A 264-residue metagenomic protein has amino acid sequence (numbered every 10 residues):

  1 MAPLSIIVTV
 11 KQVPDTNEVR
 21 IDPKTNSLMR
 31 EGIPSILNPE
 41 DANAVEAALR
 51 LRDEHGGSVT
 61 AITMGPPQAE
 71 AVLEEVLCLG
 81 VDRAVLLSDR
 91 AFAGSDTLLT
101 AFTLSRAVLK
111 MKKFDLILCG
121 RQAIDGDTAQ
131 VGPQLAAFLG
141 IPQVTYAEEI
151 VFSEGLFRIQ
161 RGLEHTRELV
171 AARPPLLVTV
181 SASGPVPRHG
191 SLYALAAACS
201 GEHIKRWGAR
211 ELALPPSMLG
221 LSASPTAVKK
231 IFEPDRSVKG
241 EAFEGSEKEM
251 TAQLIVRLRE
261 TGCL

Functional and structural regions predicted by a protein language model:
M1-L264: N-terminal glycine-rich FAD/FM-binding segment characteristic of electron-transfer flavoproteins
